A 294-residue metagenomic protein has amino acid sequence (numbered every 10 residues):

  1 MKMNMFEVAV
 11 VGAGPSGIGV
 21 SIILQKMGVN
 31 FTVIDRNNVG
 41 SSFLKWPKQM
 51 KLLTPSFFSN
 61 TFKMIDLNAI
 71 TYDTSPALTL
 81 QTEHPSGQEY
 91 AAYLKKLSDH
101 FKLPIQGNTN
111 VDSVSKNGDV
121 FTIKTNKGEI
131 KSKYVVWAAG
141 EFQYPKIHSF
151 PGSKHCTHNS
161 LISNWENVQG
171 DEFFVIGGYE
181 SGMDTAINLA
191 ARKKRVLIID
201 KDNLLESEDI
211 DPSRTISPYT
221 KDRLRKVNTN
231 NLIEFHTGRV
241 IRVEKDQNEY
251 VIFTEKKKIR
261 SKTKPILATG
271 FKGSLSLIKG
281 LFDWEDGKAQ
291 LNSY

Functional and structural regions predicted by a protein language model:
M3, V11-N30, I162-E208, L277 (+1 more regions): Rossmann-like dinucleotide/flavin-binding elements
V10-V11, E129-F142, I176, S261-F271: Short hydrophobic core segments
N38-A91, I199-T215: Glycine-rich active-site loop/strand segments that organize a redox cofactor
S86-E89, W137-R192, E285-Y294: Glycine-rich dinucleotide-binding loop and its adjacent helix/turn
G87-I105, F142-Q143, K221-L232: Helical element adjacent to the flavin cofactor pocket in flavoenzyme catalytic cores
I105-G107, S115-H155: Glycine/serine-rich phosphate-binding loop and adjoining beta1-alpha1 elements at the start of nucleotide-handling
G107-V120, H236-N248: A conserved short coil-to-beta-strand element within the FAD-binding core of flavoproteins
K193-D286: A Rossmann-like FAD-binding core segment of flavoenzymes
